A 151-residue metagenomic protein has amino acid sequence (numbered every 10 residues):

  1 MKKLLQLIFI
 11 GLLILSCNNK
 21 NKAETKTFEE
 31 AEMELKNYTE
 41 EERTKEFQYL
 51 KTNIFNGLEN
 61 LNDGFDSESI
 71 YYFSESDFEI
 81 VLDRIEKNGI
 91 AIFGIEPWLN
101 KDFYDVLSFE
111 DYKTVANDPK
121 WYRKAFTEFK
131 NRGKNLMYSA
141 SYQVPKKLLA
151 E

Functional and structural regions predicted by a protein language model:
K2-I10: Sec-dependent signal peptide recognition, specifically the positively charged N-region followed immediately by
L15-S16: C-terminal motif of bacterial Sec signal peptides marking the signal peptidase cleavage site
N19-E29: Bacterial Sec signal peptide processing site at the extreme N-terminus
Y49-K51, L58-L61: N-terminal acidic leader/helix
E86-R123: Acidic, low-complexity, intrinsically disordered interaction modules
D118-E151: Amphipathic alpha-helical binding modules
